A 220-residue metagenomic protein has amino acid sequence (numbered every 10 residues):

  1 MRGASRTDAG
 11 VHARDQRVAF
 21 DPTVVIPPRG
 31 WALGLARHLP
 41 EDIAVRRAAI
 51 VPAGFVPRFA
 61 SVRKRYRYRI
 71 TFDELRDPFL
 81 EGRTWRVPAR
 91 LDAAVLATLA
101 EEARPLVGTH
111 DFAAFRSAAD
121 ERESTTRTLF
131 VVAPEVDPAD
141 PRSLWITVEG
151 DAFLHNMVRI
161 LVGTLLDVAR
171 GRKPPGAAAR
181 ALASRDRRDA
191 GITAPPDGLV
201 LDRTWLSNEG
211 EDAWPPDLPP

Functional and structural regions predicted by a protein language model:
M1-P220: Structured-RNA-binding interfaces characteristic of tRNA pseudouridine synthases
